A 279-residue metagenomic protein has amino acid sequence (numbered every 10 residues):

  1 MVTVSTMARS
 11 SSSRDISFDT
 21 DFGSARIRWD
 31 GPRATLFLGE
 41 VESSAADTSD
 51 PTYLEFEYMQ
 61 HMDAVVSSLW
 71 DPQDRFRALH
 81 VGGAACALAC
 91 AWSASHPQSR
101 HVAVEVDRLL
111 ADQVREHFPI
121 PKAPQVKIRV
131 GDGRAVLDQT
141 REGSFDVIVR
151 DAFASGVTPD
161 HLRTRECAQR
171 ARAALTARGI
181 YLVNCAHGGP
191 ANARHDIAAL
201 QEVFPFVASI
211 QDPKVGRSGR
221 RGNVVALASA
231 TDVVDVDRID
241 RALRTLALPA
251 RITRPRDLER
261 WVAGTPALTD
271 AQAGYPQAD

Functional and structural regions predicted by a protein language model:
V2-W29, S43-P51, R217-D279: SAM/dcSAM-binding transferase cores
I16-F18, S49, Y53-A173, A177 (+1 more regions): The AdoMet/dcAdoMet-binding core of the Class I SAM-like
G31-R33, R75, G222: A structure-centric signal for secondary-structure junctions around beta-strands
A34-G39: Short polybasic amphipathic segments
V41-A45, F153-G156, Y181: A short, flexible beta-alpha/helix-coil linker loop
Q98-R100, A123-Q125, R178, F204-F206 (+2 more regions): A generic structural signal for alpha->beta connector loops
R163, D196, D240-A242: Composition- and surface-driven signal marking solvent-exposed, interaction-prone regions in large proteins
R165-D235: C-terminal substrate-binding/active-site "lid" region of AdoMet-derived donor-dependent transferases
